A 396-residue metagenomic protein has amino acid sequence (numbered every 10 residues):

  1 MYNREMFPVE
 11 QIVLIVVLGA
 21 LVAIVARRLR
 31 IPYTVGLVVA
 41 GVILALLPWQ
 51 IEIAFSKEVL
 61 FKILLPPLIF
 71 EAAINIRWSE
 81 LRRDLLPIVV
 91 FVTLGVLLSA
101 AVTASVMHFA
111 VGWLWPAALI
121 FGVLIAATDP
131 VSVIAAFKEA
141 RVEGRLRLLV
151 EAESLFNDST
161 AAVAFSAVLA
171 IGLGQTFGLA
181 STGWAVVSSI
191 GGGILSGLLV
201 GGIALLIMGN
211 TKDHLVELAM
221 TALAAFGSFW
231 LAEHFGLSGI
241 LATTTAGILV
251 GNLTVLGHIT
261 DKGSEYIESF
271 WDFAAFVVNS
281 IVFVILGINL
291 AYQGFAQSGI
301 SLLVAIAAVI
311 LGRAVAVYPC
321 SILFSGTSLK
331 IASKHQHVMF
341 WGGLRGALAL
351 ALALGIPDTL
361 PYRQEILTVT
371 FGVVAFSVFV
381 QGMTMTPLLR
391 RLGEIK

Functional and structural regions predicted by a protein language model:
M1-K396: Transmembrane helical cores of multi-pass secondary ion antiporters/exchangers
